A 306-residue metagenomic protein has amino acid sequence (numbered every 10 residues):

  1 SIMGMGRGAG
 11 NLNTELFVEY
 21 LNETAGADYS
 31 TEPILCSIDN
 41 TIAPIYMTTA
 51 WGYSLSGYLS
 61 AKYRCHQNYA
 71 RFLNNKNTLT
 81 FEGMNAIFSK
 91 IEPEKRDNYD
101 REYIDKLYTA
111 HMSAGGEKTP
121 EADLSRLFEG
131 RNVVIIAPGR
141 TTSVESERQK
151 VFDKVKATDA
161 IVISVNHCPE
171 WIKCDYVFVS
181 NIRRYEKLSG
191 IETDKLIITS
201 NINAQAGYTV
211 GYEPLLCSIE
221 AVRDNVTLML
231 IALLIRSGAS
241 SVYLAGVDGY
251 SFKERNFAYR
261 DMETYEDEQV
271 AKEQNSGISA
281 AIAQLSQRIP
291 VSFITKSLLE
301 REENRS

Functional and structural regions predicted by a protein language model:
S1-P120: Catalytic cores and adjacent flexible loops of soluble metabolic enzymes that perform enolate/carbanion chemistry on
G115-S306: Metal-ion/cofactor- or nucleotide/acyl-coenzyme-handling active-site neighborhoods
